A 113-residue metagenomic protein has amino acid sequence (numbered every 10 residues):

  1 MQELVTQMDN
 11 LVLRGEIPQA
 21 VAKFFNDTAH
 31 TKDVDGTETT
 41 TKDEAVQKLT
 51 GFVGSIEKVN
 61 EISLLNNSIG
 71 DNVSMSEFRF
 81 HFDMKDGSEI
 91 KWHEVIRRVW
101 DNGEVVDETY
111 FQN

Functional and structural regions predicted by a protein language model:
M1-T28: Short acidic-aromatic low-complexity motifs
P18-L65: A solvent-exposed, acidic/Ser-Thr-rich amphipathic alpha-helical stretch
S55, F82-K91: Short, cysteine-centered beta-strand-loop-beta hairpins and adjacent loop/turn segments enriched in charged/polar
N60-I62, E77, I90-I96: Short, surface-exposed coil-to-beta transition loops
N66-N67, R98: A structural signal for short hydrophobic beta-strand segments in well-ordered beta-sheet cores
G70-F80: A short hydrophobic beta-strand element
F80-F82, W100: Hydrophobic beta-strand positions in extracellular immunoglobulin-like domains
H93-N113: Short beta-strand edge/turn micro-motifs at domain boundaries
